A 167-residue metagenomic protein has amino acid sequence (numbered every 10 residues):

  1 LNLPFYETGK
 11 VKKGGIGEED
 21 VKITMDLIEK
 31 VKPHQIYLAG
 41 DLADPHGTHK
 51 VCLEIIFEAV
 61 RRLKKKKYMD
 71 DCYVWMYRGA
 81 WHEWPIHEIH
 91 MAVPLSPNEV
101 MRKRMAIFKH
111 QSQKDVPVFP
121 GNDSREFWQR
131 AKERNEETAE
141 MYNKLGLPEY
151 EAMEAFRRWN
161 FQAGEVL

Functional and structural regions predicted by a protein language model:
L1-D70, M105-Q111, S124-Q129, E137 (+4 more regions): Active-site beta-strand->loop->alpha-helix modules in alpha/beta enzyme cores, enriched in Gly/His/Asp(Glu)
L3, G79, L95-P97: Active-site donor-binding loop signature of nucleotide-sugar glycosyltransferases
I56, V74-Y77, V93, F156: Generic structural hydrophobic/aromatic packing signal, biased to beta-strands
R61-I89: Short, flexible loop segments at boundaries between secondary-structure elements
M76, M101, K132, A155-F156: Intrinsically disordered, low-complexity sequence elements enriched in Ser/Thr/Gly/Pro
G79, P85, K132, N160-E165: Short, isolated positions within intrinsically disordered regulatory regions of eukaryotic proteins
E83-M141: A conserved mid-domain beta-alpha-beta active-site/ligand-binding segment of alpha/beta enzyme cores
